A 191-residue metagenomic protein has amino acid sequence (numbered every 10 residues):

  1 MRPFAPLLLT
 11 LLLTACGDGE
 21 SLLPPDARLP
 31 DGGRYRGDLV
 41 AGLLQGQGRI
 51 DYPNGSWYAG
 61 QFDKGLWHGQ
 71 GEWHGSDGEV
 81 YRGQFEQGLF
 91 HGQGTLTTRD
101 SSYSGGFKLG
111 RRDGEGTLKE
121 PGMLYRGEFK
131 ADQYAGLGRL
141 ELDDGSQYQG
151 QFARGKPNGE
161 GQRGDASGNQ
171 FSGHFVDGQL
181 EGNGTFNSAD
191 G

Functional and structural regions predicted by a protein language model:
R2-L7: Sec-dependent signal peptide recognition, specifically the positively charged N-region followed immediately by
T14-A15: C-terminal motif of bacterial Sec signal peptides marking the signal peptidase cleavage site
E20-A27: Short, low-complexity, disordered segments immediately C-terminal to signal peptides in bacterial exported proteins
R28-L29, V40: N-terminal "mature head" segments of proteins
D31-G32, N54, D77, R99 (+4 more regions): Acidic/polar residues in short coil/turn loops that connect beta-strands within repeat-based beta-sheet scaffolds
R34-Q45, W57-H68, V80-H91, S102-D113 (+3 more regions): Conserved anchor residues at repeat-unit boundaries in beta-strand-based tandem repeats, strongest for the MORN repeat
R49-D51, E72, T95, T117 (+3 more regions): Extracellular beta-strand solenoid repeats
G184-F186, G191: Leucine-rich solenoid repeat scaffolds
